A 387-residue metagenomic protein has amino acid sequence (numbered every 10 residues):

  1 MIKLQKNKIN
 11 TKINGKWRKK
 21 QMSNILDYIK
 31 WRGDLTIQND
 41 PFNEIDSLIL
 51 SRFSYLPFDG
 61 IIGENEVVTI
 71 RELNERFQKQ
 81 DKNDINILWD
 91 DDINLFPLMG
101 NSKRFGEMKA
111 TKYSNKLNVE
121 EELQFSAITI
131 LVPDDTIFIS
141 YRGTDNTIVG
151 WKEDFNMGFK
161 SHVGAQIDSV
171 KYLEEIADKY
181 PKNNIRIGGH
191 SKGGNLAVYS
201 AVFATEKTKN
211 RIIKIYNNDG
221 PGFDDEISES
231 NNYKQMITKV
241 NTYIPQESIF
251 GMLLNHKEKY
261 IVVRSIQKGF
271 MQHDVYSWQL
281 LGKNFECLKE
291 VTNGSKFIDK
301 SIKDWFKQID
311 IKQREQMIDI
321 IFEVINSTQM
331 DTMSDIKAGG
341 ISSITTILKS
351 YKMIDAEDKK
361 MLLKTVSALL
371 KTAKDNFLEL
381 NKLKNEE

Functional and structural regions predicted by a protein language model:
K3-Q21: Short, Lys/Arg-enriched N-terminal segments with co-localized hydrophobic residues within the first ~10-30 amino acids
G15-I45, L50-I62, V68-I137, Y141-N156 (+2 more regions): Alpha/beta hydrolase fold serine-hydrolase catalytic domain that processes acyl esters and thioesters
G188-G193, A197: Gly/Ala-rich beta-loop-alpha elbow adjacent to hydrolase catalytic centers
A197-E206: Short glycine-enriched nucleophile-adjacent loop and the immediately C-terminal alpha-helix near the catalytic center
